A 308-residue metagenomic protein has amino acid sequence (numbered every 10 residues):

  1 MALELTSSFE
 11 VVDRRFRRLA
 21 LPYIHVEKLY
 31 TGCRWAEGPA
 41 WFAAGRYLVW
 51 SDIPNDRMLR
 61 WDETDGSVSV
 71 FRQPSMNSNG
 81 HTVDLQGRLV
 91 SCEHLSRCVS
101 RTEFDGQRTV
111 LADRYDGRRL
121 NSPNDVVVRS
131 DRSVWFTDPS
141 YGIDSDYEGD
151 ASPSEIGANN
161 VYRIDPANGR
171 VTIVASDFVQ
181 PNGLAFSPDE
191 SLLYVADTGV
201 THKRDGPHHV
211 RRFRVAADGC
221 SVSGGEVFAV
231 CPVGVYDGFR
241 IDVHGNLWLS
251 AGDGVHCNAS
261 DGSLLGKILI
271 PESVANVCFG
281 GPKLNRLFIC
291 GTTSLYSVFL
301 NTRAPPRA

Functional and structural regions predicted by a protein language model:
M1-A308: Sequence-structural signature of mature extracellular/luminal beta-sheet repeat domains, prominently beta-propellers
